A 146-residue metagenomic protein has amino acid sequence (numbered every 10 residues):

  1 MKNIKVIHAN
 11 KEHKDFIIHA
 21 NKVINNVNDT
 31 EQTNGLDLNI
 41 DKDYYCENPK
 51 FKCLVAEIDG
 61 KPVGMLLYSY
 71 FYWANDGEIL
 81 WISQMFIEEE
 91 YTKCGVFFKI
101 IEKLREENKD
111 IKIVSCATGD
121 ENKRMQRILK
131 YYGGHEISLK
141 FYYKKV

Functional and structural regions predicted by a protein language model:
N3-H19: A short beta-loop-alpha structural element at the N-terminal edge of CoA-dependent acyl/N-acetyltransferase catalytic
A9, M85-I87, T118: Hydrophobic adenine-recognition pocket in adenosine-nucleotide-binding enzymes
I18-D43: Conserved GNAT-fold acetyl-CoA-binding loop/helix
D43-V55: A short helix-loop-beta-strand connector motif used in the catalytic cores of GNAT acetyltransferases and, in some
C53-V55, K61-Y70, W81, F86: Conserved beta-strand in the GNAT
F71-I82, T92, I137: A conserved beta-turn-beta hairpin within the catalytic core of GNAT-like acetyltransferases that forms part
I87, K93-E106, R127, Y131: Conserved acetyl-CoA-binding loop-helix of GNAT-fold acetyltransferases
V114-S115, D120-L139: Conserved active-site alpha-helix within GNAT-family acetyltransferase domains
